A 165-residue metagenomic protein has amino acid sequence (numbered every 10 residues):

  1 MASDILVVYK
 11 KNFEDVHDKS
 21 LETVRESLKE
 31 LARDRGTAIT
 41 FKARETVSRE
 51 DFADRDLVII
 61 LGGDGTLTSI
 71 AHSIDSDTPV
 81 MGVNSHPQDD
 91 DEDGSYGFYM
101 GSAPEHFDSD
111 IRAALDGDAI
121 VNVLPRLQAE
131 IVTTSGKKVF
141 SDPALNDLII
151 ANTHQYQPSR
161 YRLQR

Functional and structural regions predicted by a protein language model:
M1-D77, D116-G117: N-terminal glycine-/serine-/threonine-rich phosphate-binding loop
L61, V83, A151: Conserved residues at the C-terminal ends of beta-strands
D64, S85-H86: An acidic- and aromatic-residue-enriched active-site/binding cleft used to recognize and process polar
P79-M81: Proline-centered loop/turn at the N-terminus of a beta-strand
H86-R165: Catalytic core of DAGKc-family lipid kinases
